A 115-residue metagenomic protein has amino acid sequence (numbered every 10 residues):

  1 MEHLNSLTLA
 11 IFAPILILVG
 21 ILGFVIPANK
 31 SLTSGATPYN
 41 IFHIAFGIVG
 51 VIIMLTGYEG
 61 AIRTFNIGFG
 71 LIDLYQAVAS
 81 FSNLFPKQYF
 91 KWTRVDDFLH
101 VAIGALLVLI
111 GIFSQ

Functional and structural regions predicted by a protein language model:
M1-Q115: Membrane-interface extramembranous regions
